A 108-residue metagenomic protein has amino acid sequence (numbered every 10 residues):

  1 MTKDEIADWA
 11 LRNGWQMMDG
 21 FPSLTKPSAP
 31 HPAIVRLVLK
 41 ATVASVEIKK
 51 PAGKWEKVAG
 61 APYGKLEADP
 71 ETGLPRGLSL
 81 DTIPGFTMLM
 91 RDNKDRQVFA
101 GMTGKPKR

Functional and structural regions predicted by a protein language model:
M1-M17: Amphipathic alpha-helical segments
M1-T2, P27-I34, A41-R108: Intrinsically disordered, low-complexity regulatory regions enriched in serine/threonine/proline and acidic residues
M18, V38-K40: Short beta-strand micro-motifs enriched in acidic
M18-T25: Short, hydrophobic/aromatic-rich segments at coil-to-beta transitions
